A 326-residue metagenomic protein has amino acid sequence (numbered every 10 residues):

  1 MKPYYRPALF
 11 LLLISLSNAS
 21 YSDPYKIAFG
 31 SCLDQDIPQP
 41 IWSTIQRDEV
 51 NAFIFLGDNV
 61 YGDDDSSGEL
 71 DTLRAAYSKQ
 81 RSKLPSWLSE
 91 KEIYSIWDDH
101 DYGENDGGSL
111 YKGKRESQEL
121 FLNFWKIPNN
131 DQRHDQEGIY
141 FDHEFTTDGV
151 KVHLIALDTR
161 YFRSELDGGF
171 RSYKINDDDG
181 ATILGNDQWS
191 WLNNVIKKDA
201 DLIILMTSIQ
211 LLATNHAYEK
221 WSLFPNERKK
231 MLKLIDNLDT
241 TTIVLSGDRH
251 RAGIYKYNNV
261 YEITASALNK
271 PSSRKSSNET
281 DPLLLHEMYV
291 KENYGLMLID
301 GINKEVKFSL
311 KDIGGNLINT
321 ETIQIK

Functional and structural regions predicted by a protein language model:
M1-A8: Bacterial N-terminal signal peptides that target proteins for export
I14-S17: N-terminal signal peptide c-region/cleavage motif recognized by signal peptidases
Y21-K326: Metal-dependent phosphoester/phosphodiester hydrolase catalytic core
